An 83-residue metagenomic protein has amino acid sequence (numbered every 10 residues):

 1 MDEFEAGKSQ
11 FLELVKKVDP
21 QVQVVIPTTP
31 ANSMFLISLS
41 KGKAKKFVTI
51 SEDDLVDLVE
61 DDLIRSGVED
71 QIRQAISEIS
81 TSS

Functional and structural regions predicted by a protein language model:
M1-I26, V56-S83: Negatively charged, low-complexity tracts enriched in Asp/Glu with abundant Ser/Thr
E13-K46: Amphipathic, interaction-prone secondary-structure segments
A44-E60: Short, charged early-sequence alpha-helical segments and their helix-coil boundaries
